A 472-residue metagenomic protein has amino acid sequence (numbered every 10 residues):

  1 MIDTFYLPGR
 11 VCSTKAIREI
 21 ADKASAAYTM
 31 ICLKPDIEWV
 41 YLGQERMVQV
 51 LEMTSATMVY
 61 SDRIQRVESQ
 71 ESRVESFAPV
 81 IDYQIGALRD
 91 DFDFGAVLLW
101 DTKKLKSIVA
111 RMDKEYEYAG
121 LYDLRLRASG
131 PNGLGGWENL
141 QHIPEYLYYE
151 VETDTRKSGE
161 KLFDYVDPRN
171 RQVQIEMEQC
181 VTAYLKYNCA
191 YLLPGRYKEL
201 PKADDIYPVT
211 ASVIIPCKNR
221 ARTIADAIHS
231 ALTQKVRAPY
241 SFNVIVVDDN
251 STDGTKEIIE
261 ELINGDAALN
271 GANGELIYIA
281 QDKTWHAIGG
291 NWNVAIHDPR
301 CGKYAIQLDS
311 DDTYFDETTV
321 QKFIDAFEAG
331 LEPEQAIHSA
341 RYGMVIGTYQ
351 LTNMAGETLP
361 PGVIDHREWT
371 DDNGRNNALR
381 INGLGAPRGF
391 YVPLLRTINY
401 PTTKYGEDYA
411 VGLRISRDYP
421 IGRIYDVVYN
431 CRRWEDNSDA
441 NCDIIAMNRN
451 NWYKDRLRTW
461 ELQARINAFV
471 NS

Functional and structural regions predicted by a protein language model:
M1, R220-Q234, D316: Short, well-formed alpha-helical segments that are part of the catalytic scaffolds of diverse glycosyltransferases
M1-T4, L232-A280: Acidic donor-binding segment of Leloir-type glycosyltransferases
R10-K23, Q281-R300: Glycine-rich, basic loop-to-helix element that forms the pyrophosphate-binding segment of sugar-nucleotide handling
A26-W39, G302-T313: Short beta-strand-to-loop acidic/aromatic patch adjacent to the donor-nucleotide binding site
I37, Y41-E75, T318-P361: Conserved donor NDP-sugar-binding/catalytic core segment of glycosyltransferases
S76-W100, H366-G389: A recurrent flexible, glycine/aromatic-enriched loop bordering the glycosyltransferase active site that acts as
E115-L124, K404-V411: Acidic donor-binding loop at a coil-to-helix junction in glycosyltransferase catalytic cores that engages
G136-L147, G347-T348, G422-V428, R432: Catalytic beta-strand/loop signature of glycosyltransferases that borders the donor
